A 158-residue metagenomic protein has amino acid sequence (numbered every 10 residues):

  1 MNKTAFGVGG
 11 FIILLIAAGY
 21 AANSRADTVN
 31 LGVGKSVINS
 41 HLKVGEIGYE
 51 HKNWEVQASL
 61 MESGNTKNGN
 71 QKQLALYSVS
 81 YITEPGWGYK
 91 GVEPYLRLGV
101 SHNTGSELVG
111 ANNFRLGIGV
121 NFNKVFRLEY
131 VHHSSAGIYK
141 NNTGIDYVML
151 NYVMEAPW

Functional and structural regions predicted by a protein language model:
M1-T28, W158: Cleavable N-terminal export/targeting peptides
S24-K35, P94-L98: Transmembrane beta-strand segments of Gram-negative outer membrane beta-barrel proteins
D27, N39-G45, E50-K52, N70-Y77 (+2 more regions): Residues that define the transmembrane beta-barrel architecture of outer-membrane proteins
T28-N30, N53-A58, G86-P94, F122-Y130 (+1 more regions): Repeated loop/turn-to-beta-strand initiation elements of outer-membrane beta-barrel proteins
V33-N39, H51-N53, L60-T66, T83 (+3 more regions): Transmembrane beta-strands of outer-membrane beta-barrel pores
Y49-G99: Detector for outer-membrane/organellar transmembrane beta-barrel domains, recognizing the amphipathic beta-strand
E93-N113: Mid-chain, well-packed structural core segment of small domains
V120, N142-W158: Outer-membrane beta-barrel "beta-signal"
